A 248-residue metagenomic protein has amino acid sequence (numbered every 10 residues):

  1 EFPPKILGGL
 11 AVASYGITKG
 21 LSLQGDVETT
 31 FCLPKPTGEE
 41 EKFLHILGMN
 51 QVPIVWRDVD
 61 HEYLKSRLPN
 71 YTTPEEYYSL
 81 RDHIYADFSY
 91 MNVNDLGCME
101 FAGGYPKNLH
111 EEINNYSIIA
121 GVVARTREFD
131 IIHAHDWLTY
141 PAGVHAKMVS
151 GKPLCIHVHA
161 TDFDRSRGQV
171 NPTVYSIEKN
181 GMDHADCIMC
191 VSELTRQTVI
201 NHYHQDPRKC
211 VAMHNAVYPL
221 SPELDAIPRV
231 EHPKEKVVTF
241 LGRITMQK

Functional and structural regions predicted by a protein language model:
D26-R127: A conserved catalytic-core segment of Leloir-type glycosyltransferases
K35, L194, A216: Carbohydrate-associated surface elements
E112-I119, K152-C155, F163-N180, P219: Nucleotide-sugar donor phosphate/pyrophosphate-binding loop at the beta->alpha transition of glycosyltransferases
G121-T126, M148, N171-I188: Membrane-proximal helix-turn-helix segments that form the acceptor-binding/catalytic region of lipid-linked
I131-H133, Y140, V144-R165: Active-site proximal beta-strand in glycosyltransferases
S166-Q169, I200-N201, R208-V211, A216-K234: Acidic anion/phosphate-binding donor-loop and adjacent secondary structure in glycosyltransferase catalytic cores
Y175, G181-C210, P219: A short, active-site helix/loop in glycosyltransferases that binds the activated sugar's phosphate group
M189, R229-K248: Conserved donor-binding/catalytic core segment of Leloir-type glycosyltransferases
